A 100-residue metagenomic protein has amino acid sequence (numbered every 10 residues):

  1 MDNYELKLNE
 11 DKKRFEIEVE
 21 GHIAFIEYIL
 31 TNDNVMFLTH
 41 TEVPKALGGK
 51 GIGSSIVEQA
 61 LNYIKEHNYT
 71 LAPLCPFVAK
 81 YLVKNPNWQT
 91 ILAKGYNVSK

Functional and structural regions predicted by a protein language model:
M1-V35, T39: N-terminal first-folded block
D11, H22, V43, F77-V78 (+1 more regions): A generic "binding-loop/recognition-motif" signal
T41-G48: A short, internal acetyl-CoA/4′-phosphopantetheine-binding micro-motif in the GNAT/acyltransferase core
G49-A60: Conserved acetyl-CoA-binding loop-helix of GNAT-fold acetyltransferases
E66-V98: C-terminal structural segments of small proteins and small subunits
